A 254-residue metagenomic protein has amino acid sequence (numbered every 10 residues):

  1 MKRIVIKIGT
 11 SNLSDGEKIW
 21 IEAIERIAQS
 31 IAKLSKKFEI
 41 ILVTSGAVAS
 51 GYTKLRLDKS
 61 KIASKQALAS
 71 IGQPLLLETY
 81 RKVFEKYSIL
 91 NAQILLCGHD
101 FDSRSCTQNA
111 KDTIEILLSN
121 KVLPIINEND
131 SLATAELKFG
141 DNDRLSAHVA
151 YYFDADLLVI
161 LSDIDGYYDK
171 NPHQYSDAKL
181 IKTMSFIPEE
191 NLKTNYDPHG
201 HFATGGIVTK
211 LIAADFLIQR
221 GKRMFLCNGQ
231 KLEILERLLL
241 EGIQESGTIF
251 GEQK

Functional and structural regions predicted by a protein language model:
M1-K254: C-terminal catalytic "cap/lid" subdomain
